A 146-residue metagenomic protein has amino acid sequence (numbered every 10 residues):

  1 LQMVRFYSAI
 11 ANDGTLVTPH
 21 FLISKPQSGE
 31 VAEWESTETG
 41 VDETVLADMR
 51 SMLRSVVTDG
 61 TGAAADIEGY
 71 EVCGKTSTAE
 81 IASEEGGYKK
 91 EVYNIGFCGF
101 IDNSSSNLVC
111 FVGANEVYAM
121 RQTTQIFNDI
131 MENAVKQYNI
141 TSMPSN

Functional and structural regions predicted by a protein language model:
L1-E35, L53-S142: Active-site beta-strand/loop architecture of penicillin-binding DD-peptidases
S8, V41-V45: A conserved catalytic-loop motif detector
P144-N146: Intrinsically disordered, low-complexity repeat and linker tracts
